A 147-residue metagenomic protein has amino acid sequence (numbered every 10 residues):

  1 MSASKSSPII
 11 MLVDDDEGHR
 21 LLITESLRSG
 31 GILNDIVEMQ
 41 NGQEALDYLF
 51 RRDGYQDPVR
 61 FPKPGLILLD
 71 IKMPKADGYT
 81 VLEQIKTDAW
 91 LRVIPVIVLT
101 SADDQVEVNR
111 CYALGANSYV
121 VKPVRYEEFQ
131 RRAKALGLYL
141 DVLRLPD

Functional and structural regions predicted by a protein language model:
M1-M11, D16-V37, Q43-L46, F50 (+2 more regions): Non-catalytic signal-transmission and effector/linker regions of two-component phosphorelay proteins
E38, K75-A76: Residue-level signal for the "D+5" position in two-component response regulator receiver
I71-M73: Receiver (REC) domain active-site loop signature in two-component systems and cognate sites in sensor histidine kinases
S101-D103: Short, conserved "switch-loop" micro-motifs in signal-transduction and mechanochemical regulators
N117: Short, glycine/charged-rich "phosphate-handling" switch motifs in NTP-dependent and phosphotransfer domains
K122: A Lys-centered signature of the CheY-like receiver
